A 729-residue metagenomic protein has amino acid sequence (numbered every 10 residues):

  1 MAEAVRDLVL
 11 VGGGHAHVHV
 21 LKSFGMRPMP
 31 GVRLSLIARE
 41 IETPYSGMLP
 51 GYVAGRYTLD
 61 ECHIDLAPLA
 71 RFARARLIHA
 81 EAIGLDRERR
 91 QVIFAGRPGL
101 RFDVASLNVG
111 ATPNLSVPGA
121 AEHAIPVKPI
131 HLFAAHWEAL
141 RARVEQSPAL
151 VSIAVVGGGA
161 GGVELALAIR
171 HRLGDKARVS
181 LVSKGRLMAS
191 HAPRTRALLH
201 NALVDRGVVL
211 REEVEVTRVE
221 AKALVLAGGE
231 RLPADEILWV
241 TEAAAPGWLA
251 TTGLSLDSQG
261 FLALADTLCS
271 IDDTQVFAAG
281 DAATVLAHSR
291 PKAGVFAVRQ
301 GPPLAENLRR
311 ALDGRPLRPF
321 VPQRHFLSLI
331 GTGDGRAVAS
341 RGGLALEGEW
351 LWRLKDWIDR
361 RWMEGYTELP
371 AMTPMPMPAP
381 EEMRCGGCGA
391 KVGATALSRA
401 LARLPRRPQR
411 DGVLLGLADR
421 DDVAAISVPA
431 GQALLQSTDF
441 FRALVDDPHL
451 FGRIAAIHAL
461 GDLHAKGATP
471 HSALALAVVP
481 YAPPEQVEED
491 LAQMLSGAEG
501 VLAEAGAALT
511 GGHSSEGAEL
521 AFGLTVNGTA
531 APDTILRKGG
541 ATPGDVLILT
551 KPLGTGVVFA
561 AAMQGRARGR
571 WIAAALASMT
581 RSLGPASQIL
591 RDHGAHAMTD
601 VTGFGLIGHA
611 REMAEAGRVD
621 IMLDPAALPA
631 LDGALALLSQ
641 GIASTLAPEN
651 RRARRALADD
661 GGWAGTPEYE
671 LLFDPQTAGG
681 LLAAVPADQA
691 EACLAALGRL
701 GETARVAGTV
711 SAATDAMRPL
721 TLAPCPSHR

Functional and structural regions predicted by a protein language model:
A2-R76, A154-V155, V163-P193: Beta1-alpha1 glycine-rich phosphate/pyrophosphate-binding loop at the start of Rossmann-like nucleotide-binding domains
A2-V5, F72-A154, L238: FAD-binding core/adjacent interface of flavoenzyme oxidoreductases
A4, D334-P378: C-terminal auxiliary extensions adjacent to catalytic cores
F72, L77-G84, L100, H171-D266: A Rossmann-like FAD-binding core segment of flavoenzymes
A120-A149, R231-V298: FAD-site-proximal beta/loop scaffold in flavoenzymes
G260-F277, V321, A337-G343, A424-I426: FAD-binding beta-loop-beta segment adjacent to the flavin cofactor pocket
A282-G331: A conserved FAD-binding loop/helix module that cradles the flavin
P376-R729: Helix-biased detector of long, well-ordered alpha-helical tracts
